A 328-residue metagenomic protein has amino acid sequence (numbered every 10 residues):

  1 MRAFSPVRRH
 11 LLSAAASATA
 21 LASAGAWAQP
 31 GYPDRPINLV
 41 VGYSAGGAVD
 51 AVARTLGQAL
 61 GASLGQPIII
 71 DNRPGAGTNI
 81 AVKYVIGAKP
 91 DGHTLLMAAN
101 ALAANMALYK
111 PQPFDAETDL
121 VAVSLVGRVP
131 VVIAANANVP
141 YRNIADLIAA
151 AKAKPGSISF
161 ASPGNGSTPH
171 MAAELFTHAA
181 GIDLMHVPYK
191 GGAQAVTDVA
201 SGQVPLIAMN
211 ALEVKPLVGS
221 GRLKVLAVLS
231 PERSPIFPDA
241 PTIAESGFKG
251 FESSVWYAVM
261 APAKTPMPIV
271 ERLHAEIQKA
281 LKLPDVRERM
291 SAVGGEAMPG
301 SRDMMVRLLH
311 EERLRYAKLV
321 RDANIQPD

Functional and structural regions predicted by a protein language model:
M1-F4: N-terminal secretory signal peptides that target proteins for export/translocation
R8-L12: N-terminal export leaders
S23-G25: N-terminal signal peptide c-region/cleavage motif recognized by signal peptidases
A28-T118, S157, N165, I182-P205 (+2 more regions): N-terminal (or domain-start) structured segment
D34-P36, H178-A179, G219, M267-D328: An extracytoplasmic/periplasmic, membrane-proximal ligand-sensing/linker region
G87-G92, A107-Q194, I243, W256-R289: Hinge/capping helix and adjacent helix->loop/strand transition within the periplasmic-binding protein
M97-L102, S162, G192, M209-V214 (+3 more regions): Beta->alpha turn/N-cap motifs
L102-P111, L175-A179, L206-A240: A ligand-binding cleft/hinge motif common to bilobed small-molecule-binding domains
